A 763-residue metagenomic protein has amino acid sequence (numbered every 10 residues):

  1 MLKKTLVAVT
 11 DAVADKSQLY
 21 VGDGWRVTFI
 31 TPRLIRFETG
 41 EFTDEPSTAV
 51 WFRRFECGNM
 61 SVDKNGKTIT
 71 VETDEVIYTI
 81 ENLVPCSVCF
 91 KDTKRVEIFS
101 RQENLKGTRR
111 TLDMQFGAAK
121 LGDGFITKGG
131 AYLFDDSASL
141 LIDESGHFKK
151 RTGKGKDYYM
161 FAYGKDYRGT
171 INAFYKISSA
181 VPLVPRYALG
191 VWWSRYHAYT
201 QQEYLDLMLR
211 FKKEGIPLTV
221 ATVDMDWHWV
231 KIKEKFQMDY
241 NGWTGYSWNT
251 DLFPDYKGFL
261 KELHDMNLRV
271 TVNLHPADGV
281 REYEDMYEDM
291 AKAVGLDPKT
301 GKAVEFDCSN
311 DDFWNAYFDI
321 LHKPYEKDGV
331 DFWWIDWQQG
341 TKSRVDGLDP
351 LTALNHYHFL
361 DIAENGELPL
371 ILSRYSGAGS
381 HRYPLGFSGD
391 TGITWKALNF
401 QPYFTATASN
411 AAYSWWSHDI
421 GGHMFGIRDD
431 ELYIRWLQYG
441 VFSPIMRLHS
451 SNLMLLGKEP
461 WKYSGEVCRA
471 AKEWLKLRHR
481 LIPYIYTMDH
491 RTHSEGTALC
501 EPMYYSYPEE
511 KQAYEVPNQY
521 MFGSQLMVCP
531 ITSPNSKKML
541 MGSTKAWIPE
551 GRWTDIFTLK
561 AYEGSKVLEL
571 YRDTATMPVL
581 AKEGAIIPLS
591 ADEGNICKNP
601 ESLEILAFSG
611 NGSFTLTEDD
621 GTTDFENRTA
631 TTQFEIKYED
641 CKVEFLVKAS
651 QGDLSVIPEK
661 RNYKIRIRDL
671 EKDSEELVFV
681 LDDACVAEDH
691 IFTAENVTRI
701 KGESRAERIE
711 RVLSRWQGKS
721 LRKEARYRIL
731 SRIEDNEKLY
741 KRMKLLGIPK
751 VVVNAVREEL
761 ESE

Functional and structural regions predicted by a protein language model:
M1-Y187, S194, E203-L209, N249 (+6 more regions): N-terminal accessory segment at the very beginning of proteins
L2-K4, T10-D11, Y78, C89-T576 (+3 more regions): Catalytic-domain carbohydrate-binding cleft regions of carbohydrate-active enzymes
E45-G58, T554-T574, K672-C685: Solvent-exposed beta-strand/loop surfaces of large extracellular or lumenal domains
M521-G523, M541, N595-E763: Beta-rich accessory regions
V579-E583, P588-L589: Short, intrinsically disordered, low-complexity segments enriched in Ser/Thr and Pro
